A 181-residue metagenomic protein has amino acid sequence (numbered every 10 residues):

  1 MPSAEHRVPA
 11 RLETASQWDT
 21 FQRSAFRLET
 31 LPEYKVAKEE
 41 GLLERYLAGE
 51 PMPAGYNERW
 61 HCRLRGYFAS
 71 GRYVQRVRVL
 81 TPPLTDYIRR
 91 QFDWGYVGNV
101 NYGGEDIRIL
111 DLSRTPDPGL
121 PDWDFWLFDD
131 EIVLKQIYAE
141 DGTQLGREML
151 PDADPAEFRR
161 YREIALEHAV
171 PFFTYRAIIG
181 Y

Functional and structural regions predicted by a protein language model:
M1-Y181: PLD/PLD-like phosphodiesterase catalytic module centered on the HKD motif
